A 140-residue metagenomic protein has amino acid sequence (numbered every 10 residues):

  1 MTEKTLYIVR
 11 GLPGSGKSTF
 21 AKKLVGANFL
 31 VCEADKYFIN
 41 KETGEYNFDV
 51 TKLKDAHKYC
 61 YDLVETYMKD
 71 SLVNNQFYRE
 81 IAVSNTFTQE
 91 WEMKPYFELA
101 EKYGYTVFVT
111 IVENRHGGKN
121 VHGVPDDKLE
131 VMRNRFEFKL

Functional and structural regions predicted by a protein language model:
L6: Walker A (P-loop) ATP-phosphate-binding motif of ABC ATPase nucleotide-binding domains
V9: Hydrophobic anchor at the beta1->P-loop junction of P-loop NTPases
L12-P13: The conserved Walker
G16: Conserved glycine(s) of the Walker
F20: Hydrophobic positions on the alpha1 helix immediately C-terminal to the Walker A/P-loop
K23, K41-T43, S71: N-terminal targeting/trafficking signals and adjacent low-complexity tails
F29-E42: Short beta-strand-centered segment that lines the nucleotide-binding/catalytic pocket of NTP-utilizing
N47, T51, Y61-R79, T86-L140: Replace "adjacent to P-loop NTPase cores in ATP/GTP-dependent enzymes" with "adjacent to NTP-binding cores
